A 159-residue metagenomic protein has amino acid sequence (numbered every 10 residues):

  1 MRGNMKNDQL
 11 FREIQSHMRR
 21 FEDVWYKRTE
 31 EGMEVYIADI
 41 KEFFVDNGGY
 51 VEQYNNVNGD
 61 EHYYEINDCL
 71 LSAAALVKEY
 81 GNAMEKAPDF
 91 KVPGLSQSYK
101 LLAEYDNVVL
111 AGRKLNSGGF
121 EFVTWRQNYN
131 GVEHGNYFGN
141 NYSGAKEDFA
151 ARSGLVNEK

Functional and structural regions predicted by a protein language model:
M1-M5, G154-K159: Short intrinsically disordered terminal tails
G3-S16: Short Lys/Arg-enriched alpha/beta "domain-start" segment
F21-R28: Long, contiguous binding/interaction regions
R28, A74-V123: Short N-terminal "domain-start" leader segments that mark the transition from disordered tails or signal peptides into
I37-D68, S72-Y80: Long, continuous compositionally biased terminal/linker segments
F44-Y50, V109-G135, R152: Short aromatic-glycine-(Arg/Gly/Cys) micro-motifs in beta-strand/loop hairpins
N58-E65, N130-G144: A short, exposed loop/beta-hairpin motif centered on an aromatic-Gly-Thr core
F138-V156: A short, charged, amphipathic alpha-helix used as a generic interaction element across diverse proteins
